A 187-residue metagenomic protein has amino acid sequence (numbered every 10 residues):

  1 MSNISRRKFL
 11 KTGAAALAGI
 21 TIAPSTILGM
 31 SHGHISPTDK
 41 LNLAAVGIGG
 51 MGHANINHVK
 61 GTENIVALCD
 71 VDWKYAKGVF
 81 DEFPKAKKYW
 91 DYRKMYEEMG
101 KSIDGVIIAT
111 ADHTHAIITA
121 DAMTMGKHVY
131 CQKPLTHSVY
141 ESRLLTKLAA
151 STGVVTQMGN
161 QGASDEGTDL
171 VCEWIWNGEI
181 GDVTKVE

Functional and structural regions predicted by a protein language model:
M1-L17: N-terminal secretory signal peptides and thylakoid transit peptides that target proteins across membranes
G13-F83, G162-D165: N-terminal Rossmann-like dinucleotide-binding module
G47, E179-E187: NAD(P)-dependent dehydrogenases' Rossmann-like dinucleotide-binding region
I65, K85, I103, I180-V183: Local beta-strand N-terminus motif with an aromatic residue
K87-D91: Short acidic-hydrophobic, aromatic-tinged amphipathic segments that line or gate anion-handling sites
K94-K101: Short amphipathic alpha-helix with an adjacent loop that forms part of the alpha/beta core around
V106-I107: N-terminal Rossmann-like NAD(P) cofactor-binding module of classical short-chain dehydrogenase/reductase
A111-D112, A116-S164, G178: Beta-strand-loop-alpha-helix segment that lines the small-molecule cofactor/substrate pocket of alpha/beta enzymes
